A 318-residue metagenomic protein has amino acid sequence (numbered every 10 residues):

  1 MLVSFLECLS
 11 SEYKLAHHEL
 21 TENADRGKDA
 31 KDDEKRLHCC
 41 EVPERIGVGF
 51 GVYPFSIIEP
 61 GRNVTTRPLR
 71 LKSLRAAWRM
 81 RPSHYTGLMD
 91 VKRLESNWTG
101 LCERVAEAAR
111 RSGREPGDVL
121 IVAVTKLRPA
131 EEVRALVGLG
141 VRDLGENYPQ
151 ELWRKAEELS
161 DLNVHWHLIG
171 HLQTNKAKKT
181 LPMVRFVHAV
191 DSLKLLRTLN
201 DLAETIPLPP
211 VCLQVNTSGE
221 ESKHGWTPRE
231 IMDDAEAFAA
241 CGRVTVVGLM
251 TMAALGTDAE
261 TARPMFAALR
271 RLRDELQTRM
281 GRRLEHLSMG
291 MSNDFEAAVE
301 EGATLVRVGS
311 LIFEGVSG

Functional and structural regions predicted by a protein language model:
V3, E7-E12, H17-K35, C40-G47 (+3 more regions): Short, low-complexity, charge-dense intrinsically disordered segments
G61-R62: Ser/Thr-rich, low-complexity intrinsically disordered segments
Y85-N293, V299-E301, F313: Conserved alpha/beta-domain cores
A303-G318: Gly/Pro- and small hydrophobic-enriched strand-loop and loop-to-helix capping segments that sit at the rims
